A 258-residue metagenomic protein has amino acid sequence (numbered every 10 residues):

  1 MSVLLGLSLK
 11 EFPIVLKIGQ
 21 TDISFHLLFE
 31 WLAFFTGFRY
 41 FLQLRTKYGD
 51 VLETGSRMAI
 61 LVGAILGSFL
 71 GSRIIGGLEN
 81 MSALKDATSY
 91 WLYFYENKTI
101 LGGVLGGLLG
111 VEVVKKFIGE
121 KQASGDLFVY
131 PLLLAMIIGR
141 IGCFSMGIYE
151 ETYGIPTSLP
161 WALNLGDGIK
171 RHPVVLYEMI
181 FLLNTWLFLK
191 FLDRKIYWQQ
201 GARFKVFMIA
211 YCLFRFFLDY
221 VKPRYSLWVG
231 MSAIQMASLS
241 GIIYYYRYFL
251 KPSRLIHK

Functional and structural regions predicted by a protein language model:
M1-K258: A feature for loop-to-transmembrane-helix boundaries and adjacent hydrophobic helices in multi-pass integral membrane
